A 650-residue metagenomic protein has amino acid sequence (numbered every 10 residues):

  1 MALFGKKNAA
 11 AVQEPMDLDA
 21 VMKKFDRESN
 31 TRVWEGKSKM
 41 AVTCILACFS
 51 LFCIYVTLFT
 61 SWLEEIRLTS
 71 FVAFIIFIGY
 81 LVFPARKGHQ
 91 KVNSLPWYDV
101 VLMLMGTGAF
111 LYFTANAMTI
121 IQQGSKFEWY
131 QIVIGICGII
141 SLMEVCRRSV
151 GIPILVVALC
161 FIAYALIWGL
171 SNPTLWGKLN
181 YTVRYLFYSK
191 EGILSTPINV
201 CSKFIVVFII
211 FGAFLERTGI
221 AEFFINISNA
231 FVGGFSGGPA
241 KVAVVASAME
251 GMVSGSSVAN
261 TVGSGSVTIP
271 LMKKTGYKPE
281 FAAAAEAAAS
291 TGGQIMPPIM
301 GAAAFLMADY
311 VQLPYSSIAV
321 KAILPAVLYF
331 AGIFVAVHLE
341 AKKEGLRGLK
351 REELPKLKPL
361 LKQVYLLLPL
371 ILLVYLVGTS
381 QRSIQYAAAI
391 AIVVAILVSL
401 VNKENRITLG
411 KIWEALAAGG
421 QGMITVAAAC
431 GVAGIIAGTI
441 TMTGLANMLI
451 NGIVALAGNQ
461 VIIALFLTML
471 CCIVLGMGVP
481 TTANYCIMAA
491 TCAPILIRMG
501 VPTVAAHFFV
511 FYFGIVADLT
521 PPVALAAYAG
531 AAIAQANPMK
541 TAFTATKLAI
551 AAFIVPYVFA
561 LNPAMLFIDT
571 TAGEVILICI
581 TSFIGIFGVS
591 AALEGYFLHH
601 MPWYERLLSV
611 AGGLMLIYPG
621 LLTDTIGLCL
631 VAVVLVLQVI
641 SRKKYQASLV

Functional and structural regions predicted by a protein language model:
M1-Q122, I132-I136: Conserved, well-structured core domains of diverse proteins
A2-M40, A47, V320-G422, L525-L614 (+1 more regions): Long, contiguous bundles of hydrophobic transmembrane helices that form the permeation core of multi-pass
V56-S61, V82-N93, T119-I120, G138-I152 (+3 more regions): Membrane-water interface regions at transmembrane-helix termini and the short interhelical loops of multi-pass membrane
T69-A73, N199-I209, S317-G332, S383-I392 (+2 more regions): Alpha-helical transmembrane segments
W129-V133, E191-F204, A230-V244, T275-F281 (+5 more regions): Membrane-interfacial loop-to-helix junctions in multi-pass transporters
E144-S149, P153, V157-S171, L179-N180 (+9 more regions): Core transmembrane alpha-helical segments of multi-pass membrane transporters/permeases
G212-E216, S247-S256, A288-Q294, G378 (+4 more regions): Transmembrane alpha-helix interface/packing and boundary motifs in multi-pass membrane proteins, characterized by
I225-G293, I299-L306, Q312, T481-F513 (+1 more regions): Hydrophobic transmembrane alpha-helices that form the pore/transport pathway of multi-pass ion and small-solute
